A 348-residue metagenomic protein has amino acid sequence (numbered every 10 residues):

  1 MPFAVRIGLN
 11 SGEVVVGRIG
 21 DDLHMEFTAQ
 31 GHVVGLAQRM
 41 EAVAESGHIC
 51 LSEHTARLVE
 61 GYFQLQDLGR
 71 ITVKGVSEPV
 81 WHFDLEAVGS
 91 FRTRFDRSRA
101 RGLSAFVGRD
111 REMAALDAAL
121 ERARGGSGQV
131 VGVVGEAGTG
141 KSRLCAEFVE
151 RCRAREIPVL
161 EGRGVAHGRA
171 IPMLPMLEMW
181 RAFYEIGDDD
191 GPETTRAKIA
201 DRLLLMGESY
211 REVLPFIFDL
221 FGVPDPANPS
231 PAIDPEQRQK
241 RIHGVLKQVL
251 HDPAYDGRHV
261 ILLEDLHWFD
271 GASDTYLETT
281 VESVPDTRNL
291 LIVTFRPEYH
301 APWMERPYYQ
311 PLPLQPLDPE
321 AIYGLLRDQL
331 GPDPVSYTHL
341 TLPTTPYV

Functional and structural regions predicted by a protein language model:
M1-G17, F27, G31-L340: Key residue(s) within conserved catalytic/signature motifs
G20: Short conserved micro-motifs at the rims of enzyme active sites and ligand-binding pockets
L23-H24: Short, surface-exposed beta-strand-loop junctions and turns on beta-sheet-rich folds
H339-V348: Single conserved hydrophobic/aromatic residue that forms the stacking wall/gate of nucleotide- or nucleobase-binding
